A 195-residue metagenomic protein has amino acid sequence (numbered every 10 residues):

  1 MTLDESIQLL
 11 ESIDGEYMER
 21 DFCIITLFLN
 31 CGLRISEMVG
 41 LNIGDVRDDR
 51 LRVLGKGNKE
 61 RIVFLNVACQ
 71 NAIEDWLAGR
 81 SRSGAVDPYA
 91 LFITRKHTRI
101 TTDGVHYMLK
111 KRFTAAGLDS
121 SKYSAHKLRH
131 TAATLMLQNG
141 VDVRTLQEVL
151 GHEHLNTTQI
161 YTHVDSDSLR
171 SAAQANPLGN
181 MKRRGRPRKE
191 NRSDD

Functional and structural regions predicted by a protein language model:
M1-D195: Conserved catalytic core of the tyrosine transesterase superfamily
